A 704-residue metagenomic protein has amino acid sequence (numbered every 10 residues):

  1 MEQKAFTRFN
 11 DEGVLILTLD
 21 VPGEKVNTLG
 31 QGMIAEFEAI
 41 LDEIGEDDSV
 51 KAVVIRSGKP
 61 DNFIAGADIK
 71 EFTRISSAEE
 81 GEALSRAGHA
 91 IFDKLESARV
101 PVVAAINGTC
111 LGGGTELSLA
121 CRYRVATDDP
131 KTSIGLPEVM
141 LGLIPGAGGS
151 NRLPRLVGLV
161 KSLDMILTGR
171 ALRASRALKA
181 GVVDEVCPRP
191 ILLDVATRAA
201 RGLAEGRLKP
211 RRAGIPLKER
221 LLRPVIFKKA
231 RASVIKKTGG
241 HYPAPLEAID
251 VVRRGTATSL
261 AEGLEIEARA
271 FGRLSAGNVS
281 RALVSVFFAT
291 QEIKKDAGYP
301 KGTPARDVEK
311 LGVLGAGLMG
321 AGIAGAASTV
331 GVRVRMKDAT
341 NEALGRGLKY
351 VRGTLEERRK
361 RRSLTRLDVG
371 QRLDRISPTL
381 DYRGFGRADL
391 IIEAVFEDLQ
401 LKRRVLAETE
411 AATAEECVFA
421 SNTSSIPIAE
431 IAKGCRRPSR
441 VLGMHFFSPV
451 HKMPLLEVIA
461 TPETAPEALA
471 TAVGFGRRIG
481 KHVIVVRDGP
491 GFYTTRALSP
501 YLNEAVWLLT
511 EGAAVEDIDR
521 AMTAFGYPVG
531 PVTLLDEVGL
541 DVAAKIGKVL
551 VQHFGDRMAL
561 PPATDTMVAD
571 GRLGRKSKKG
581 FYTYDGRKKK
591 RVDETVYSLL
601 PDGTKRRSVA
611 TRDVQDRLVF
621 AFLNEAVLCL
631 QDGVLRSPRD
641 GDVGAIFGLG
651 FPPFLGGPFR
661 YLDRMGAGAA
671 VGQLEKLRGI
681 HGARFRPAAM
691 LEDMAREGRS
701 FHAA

Functional and structural regions predicted by a protein language model:
M1-R56, D93: Conserved CoA-thioester-binding segment of acyl-CoA-metabolizing enzymes
R8-N10, D20, R74-I75, L84-A87 (+3 more regions): N-terminal glycine-rich phosphate-binding loop for ADP-containing cofactors
V14-T18, A52-R56, V103-A105, V125 (+2 more regions): Structural motif
F37-I40, I44, L117, I323 (+1 more regions): Structural preference for long, well-ordered alpha-helical segments in enzyme cores
S57-I91, C110, M140-G142: Glycine- (often His-adjacent) and acidic-residue-rich active-site loop that binds/positions the CoA thioester
G58, H89, K94-L141, P145 (+2 more regions): Glycine-rich beta-to-alpha active-site loop
